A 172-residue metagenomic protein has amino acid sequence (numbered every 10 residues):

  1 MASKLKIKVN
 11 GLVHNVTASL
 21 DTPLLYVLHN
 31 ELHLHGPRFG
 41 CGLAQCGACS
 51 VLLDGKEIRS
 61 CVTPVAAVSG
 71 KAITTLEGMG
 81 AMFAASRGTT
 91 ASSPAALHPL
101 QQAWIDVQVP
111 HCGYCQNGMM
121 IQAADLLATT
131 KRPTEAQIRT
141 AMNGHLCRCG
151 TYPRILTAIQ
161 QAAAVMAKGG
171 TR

Functional and structural regions predicted by a protein language model:
M1-R172: Signature of N-terminal electron-transfer/Fe-S-associated modules in redox systems
